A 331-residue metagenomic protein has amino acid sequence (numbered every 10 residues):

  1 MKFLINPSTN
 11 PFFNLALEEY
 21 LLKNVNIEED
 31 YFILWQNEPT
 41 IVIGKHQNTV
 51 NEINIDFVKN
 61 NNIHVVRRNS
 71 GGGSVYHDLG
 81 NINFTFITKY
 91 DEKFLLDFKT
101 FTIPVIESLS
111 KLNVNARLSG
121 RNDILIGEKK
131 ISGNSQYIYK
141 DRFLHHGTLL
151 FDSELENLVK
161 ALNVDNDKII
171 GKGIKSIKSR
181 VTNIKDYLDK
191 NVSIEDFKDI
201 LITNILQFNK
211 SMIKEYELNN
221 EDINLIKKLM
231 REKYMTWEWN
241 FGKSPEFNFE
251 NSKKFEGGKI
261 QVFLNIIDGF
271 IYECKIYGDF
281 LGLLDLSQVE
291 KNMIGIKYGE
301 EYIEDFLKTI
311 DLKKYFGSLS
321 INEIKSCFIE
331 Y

Functional and structural regions predicted by a protein language model:
M1-L96: N-terminal lobe of the biotin/lipoate ligase/transferase fold
N81-N122: Contiguous, small/hydrophobic- and glycine-enriched helical/loop subdomains that border and often "cap" functional
N113-R121, F208-I223, I303-E304: Flexible, glycine/charged-enriched surface loops at secondary-structure junctions
V114-S179: Internal, well-ordered alpha/beta segment that forms a basic, Gly-enriched binding/recognition surface
S135-Q136, L149, K253, I260-G278: Short beta-strand elements
N157-K160, K168-E215: A conserved active-site cap/scaffold subdomain adjacent to cofactor or substrate pockets
I184, F270-Y331: Active-site- and interface-proximal helix/loop "cap" or "latch" segments in soluble metabolic and energy-transducing
N224-I267: Structured beta-strand/loop patches that form or line metal/cofactor-binding pockets in enzymes
